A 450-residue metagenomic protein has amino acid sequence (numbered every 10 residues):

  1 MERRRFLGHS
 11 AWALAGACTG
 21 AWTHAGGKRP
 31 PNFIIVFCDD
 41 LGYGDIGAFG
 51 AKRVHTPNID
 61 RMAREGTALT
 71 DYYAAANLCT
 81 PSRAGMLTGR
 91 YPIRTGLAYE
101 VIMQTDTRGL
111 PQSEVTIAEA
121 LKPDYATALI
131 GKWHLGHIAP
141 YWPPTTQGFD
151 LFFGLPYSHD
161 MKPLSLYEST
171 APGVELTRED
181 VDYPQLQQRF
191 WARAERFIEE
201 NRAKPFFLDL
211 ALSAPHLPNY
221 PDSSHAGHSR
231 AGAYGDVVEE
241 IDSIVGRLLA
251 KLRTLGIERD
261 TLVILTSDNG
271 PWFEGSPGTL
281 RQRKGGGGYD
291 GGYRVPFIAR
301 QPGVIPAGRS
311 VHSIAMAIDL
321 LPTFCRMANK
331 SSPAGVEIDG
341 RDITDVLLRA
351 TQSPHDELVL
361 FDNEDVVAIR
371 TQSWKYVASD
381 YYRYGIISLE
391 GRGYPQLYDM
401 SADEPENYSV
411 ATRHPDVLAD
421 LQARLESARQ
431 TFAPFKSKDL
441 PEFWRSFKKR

Functional and structural regions predicted by a protein language model:
E2-Q396, M400, E404-R450: Formylglycine-dependent sulfatase
